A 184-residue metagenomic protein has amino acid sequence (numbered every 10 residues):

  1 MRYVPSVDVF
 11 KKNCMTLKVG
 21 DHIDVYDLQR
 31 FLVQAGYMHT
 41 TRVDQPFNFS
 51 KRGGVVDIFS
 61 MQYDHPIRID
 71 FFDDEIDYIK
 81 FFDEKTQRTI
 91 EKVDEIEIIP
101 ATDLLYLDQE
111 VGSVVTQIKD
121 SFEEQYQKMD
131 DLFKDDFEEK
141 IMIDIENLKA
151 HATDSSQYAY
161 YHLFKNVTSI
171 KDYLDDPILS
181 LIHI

Functional and structural regions predicted by a protein language model:
M1-I182: ASCE RecA-like P-loop NTPase motor cores that couple ATP hydrolysis to mechanical translocation on nucleic acids
